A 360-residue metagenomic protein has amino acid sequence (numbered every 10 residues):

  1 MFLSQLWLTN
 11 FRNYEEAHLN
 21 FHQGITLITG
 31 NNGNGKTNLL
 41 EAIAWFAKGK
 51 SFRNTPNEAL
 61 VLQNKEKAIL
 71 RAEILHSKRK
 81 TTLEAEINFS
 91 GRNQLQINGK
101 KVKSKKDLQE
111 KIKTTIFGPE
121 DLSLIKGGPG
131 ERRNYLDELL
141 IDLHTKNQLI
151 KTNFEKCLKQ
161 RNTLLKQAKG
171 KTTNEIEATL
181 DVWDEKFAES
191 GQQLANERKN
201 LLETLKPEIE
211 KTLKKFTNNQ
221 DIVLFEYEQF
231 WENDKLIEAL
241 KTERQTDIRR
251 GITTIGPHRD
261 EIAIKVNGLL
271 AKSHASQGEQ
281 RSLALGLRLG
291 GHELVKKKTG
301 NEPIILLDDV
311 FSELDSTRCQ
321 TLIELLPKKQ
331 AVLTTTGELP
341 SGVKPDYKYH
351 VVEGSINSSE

Functional and structural regions predicted by a protein language model:
M1-N31, W45, K171-I304, E313 (+5 more regions): Conserved NTPase motor "head" modules and their coupling/switch loops across ABC/AAA+ ATPases, GTPases, and GHKL ATPases
K36: Conserved lysine of the Walker
K48-I125, P129-E131, Y135, L140-L143 (+4 more regions): Nucleotide-state sensing region of NTPase/ATPase domains
S123-L124, E131-N174, A178-D181, E185: Long, charged N-terminal accessory/stalk domains
D308-V310: Walker B catalytic acidic pair
V343-H350: Conserved catalytic segment of ABC-fold P-loop ATPases
